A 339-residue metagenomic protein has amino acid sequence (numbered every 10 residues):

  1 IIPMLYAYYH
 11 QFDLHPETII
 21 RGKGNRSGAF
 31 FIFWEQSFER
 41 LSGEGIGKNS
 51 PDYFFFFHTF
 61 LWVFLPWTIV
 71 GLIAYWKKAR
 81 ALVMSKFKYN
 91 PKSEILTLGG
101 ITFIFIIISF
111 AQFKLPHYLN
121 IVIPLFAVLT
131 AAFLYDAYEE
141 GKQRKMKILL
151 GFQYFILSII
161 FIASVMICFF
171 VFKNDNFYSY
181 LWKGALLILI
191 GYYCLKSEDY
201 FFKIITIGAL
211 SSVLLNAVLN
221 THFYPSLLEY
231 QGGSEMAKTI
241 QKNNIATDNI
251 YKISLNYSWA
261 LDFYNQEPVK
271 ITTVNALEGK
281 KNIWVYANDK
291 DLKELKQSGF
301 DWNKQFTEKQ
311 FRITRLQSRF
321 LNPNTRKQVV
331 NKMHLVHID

Functional and structural regions predicted by a protein language model:
I1-P91, T97-H117, V122-D136, G141 (+1 more regions): Transmembrane-lumen/periplasm boundary regions of multi-pass, lipid-linked membrane glycan transferases
H117-L119, T130-A131, A137, F177-S179 (+4 more regions): Extended hydrophobic-aromatic, low-complexity segments
N120-L125, S179-I188: Hydrophobic core segments of alpha-helical transmembrane domains in multi-pass membrane proteins
A137-I148, D199-F202, Y224-G232: A cytosolic-side transmembrane-helix exit/cap motif
L157-N176, L186-E198, I204-L227: Transmembrane alpha-helical segments
N174-L181, F300: Transmembrane helix-loop-helix
I207-K332: Short periplasmic/luminal acceptor-recognition loop of GT-C membrane glycosyltransferases, typified by
